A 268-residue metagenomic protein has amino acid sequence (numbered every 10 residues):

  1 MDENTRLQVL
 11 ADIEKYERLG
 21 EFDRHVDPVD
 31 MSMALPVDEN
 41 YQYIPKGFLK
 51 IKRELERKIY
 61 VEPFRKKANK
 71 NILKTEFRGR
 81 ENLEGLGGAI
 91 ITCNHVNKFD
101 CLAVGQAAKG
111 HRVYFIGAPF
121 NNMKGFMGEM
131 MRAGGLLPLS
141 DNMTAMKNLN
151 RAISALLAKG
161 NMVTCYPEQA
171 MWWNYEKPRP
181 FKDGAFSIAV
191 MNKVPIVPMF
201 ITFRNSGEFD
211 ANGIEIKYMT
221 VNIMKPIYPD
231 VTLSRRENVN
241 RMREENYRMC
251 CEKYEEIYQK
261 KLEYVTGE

Functional and structural regions predicted by a protein language model:
M1-I90, F99-A103, G128, A133: Membrane-anchoring hydrophobic helices of lipid-metabolizing enzymes
M1-L35, N150-E268: Non-catalytic C-terminal accessory region of glycerolipid acyltransferases and related lyso-lipid remodeling enzymes
K52, N122-M127, G207, I216: Short, glycine/polar-rich helix-capping loops at beta-to-alpha or helix-loop-helix junctions that flank or form
F64-R65, A133-S140, E168-M171: Short, basic, glycine/proline-bearing loop/turn elements
L73, N142-K147, P178-R179: A conditional alpha-helix N-cap/helix-loop micro-motif detector
N82-E84, Q106-A107, S154-A158: Short, charge-rich binding segments
G85-M143: Catalytic core of membrane glycerolipid acyltransferases/transacylases, capturing the structured, soluble-facing
